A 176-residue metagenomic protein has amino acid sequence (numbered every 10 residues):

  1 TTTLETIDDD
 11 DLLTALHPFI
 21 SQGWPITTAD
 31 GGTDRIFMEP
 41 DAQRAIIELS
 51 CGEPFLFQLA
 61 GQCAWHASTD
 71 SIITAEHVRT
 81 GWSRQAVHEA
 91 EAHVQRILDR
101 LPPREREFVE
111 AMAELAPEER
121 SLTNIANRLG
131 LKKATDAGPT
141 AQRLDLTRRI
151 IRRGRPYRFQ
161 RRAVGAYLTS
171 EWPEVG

Functional and structural regions predicted by a protein language model:
T3-A42, L49: Conserved small helical "lid"/interfacial subdomain of P-loop NTPases
I7, D11, D41, F55 (+3 more regions): Charged, alpha-helix-enriched surfaces in structured cytosolic catalytic cores of large nucleotide-utilizing machines
R35, E48, G52-A134: Winged-helix-like regulatory helical subdomains adjacent to P-loop NTPase cores
R44, T123, Q142: Residues within the helices of the helix-turn-helix
I46, G154, S170-E174: Radical SAM enzyme core and accessory elements
E89, R162-G176: Short, amphipathic alpha-helical interaction segments positioned at domain boundaries
L129-T147: Short amphipathic alpha-helical interaction segments
D145-P156: A short, conserved structural fragment
